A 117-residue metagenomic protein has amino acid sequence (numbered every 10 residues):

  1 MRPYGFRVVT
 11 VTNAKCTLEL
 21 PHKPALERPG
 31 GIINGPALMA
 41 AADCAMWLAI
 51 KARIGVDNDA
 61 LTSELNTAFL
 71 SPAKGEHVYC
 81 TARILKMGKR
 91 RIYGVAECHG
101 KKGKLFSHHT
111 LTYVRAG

Functional and structural regions predicted by a protein language model:
P3-I33: Catalytic strand-loop segment that frames the active site of acyl-thioester-processing enzymes
V9-V11, L70, L85: Short beta-strand micro-motifs enriched in acidic
L18-A25, A37-L38, K51, A96: N-terminal short leaders/motifs
I33, A37, R90: Gly/Ser/Thr-rich beta-alpha loop segments that engage phosphate groups in nucleotides
P36-V56: Active-site helix/loop of acyl-thioester processing domains in fatty-acid/polyketide metabolism, spanning hotdog-fold
V56, P72-G75, Y79, L85-G117: HotDog/MaoC-like acyl-thioester-processing domains
D59-T62: A short coil-to-beta-strand element that immediately follows conserved catalytic motifs
